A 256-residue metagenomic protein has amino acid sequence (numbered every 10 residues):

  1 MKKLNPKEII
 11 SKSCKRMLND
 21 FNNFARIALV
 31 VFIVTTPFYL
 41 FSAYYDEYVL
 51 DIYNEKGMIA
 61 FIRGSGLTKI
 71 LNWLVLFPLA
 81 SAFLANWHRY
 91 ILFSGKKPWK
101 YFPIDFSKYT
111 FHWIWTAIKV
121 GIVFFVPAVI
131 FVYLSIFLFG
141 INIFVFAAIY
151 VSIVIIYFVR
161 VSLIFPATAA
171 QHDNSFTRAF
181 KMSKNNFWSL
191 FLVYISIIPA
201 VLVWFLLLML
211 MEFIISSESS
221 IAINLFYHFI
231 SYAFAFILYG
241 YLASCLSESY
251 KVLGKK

Functional and structural regions predicted by a protein language model:
M1-E47, V151-E218, S231, A235: Nonpolar helix-loop interface/hinge motif
K7-A28, A82-I122: Cytosolic-side membrane-entry/anchor segment at the start of a transmembrane helix
R16-M17, M58-R63, F102-F106, F139 (+2 more regions): Helix-boundary and loop/linker segments of multi-pass membrane transporters
V30, V34-L71: Membrane-anchoring/interfacial helices and their immediately flanking loops in integral membrane proteins
I33, V75, L79-L84, K119 (+1 more regions): Hydrophobic alpha-helical transmembrane segments of multi-pass integral membrane proteins
F38, K119-G140, A200-I215: Alpha-helical transmembrane segments and their membrane-interface junctions in multi-pass membrane proteins
E55-L79, F83-K97, R160-H172, S189-K256: Juxtamembrane transition segments at transmembrane-helix termini in multipass membrane proteins
S65-W73, K100-A128, V145-V151: Alpha-helical membrane-spanning segments of integral membrane proteins, especially the hydrophobic core of TM bundles
